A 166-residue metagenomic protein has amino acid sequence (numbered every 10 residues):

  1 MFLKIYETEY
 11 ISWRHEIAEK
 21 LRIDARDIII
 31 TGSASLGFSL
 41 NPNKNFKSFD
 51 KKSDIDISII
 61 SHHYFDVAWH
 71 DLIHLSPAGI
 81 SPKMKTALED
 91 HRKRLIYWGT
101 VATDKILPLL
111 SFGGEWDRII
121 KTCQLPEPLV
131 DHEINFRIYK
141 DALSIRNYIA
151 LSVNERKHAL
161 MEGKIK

Functional and structural regions predicted by a protein language model:
M1-S53, I60-K166: Catalytic core of pol beta-like nucleotidyltransferases
